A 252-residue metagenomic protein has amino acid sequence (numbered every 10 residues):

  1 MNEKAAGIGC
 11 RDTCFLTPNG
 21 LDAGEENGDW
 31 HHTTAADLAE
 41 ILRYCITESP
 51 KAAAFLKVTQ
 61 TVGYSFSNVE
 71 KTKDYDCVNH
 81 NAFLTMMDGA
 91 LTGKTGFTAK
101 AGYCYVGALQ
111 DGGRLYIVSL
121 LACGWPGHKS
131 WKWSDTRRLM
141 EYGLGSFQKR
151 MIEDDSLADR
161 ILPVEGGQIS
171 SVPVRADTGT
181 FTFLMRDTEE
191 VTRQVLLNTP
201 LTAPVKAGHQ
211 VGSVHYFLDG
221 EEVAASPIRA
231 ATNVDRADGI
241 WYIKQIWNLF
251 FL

Functional and structural regions predicted by a protein language model:
M1-C14: Short, charged, amphipathic alpha-helices and their helix-cap/turn boundaries
N2, T17-N19, N79-N81: Asparagine-centered polar/low-complexity signal
K4, P18, V58-V62: Short acidic/histidine-centered micro-motifs embedded in hydrophobic/aromatic stretches that mark compact functional
C10-R11, N27-L252: Domain-terminus/edge residues, biased toward the C-terminal soluble/receptor-binding domains of extracytoplasmic
L16-T17, Y103: Short loop/turn and capping residues at structural boundaries
P18-E26: Surface-exposed aromatic
